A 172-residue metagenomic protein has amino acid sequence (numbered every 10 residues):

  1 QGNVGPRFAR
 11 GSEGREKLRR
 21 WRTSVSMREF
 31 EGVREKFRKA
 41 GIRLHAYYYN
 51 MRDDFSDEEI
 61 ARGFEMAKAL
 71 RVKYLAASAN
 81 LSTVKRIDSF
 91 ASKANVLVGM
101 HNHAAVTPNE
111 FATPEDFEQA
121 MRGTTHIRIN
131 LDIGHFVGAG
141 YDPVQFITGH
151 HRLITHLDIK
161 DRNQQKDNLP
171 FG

Functional and structural regions predicted by a protein language model:
Q1-Y74, K85, S89-G99, A104-A105 (+1 more regions): N-terminal pre-domain/capping segments
V4, A79, D161: Short secondary-structure boundary segments
E29, E59, T83, A112-T113 (+1 more regions): Residues at alpha-helix caps and immediate loop-helix transition turns in enzyme cores, especially N- and C-cap
K73-L81, L131: Catalytic beta/alpha-barrel core
A79-F90, A112: Active-site-adjacent beta->alpha loops and helix N-cap segments on the catalytic face of soluble alpha/beta enzymes
A91-G172: Acidic/histidine-rich catalytic cores of soluble enzymes
